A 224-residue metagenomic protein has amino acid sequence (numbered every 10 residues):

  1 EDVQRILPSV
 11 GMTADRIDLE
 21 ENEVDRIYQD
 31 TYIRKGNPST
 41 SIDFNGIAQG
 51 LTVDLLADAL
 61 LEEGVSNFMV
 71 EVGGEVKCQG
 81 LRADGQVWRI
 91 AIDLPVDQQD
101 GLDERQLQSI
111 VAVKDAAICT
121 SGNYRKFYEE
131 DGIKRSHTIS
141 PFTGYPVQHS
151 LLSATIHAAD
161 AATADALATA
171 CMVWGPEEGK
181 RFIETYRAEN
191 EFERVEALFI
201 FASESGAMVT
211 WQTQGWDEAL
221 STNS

Functional and structural regions predicted by a protein language model:
E1-S224: Mature catalytic core of soluble alpha/beta enzymes
